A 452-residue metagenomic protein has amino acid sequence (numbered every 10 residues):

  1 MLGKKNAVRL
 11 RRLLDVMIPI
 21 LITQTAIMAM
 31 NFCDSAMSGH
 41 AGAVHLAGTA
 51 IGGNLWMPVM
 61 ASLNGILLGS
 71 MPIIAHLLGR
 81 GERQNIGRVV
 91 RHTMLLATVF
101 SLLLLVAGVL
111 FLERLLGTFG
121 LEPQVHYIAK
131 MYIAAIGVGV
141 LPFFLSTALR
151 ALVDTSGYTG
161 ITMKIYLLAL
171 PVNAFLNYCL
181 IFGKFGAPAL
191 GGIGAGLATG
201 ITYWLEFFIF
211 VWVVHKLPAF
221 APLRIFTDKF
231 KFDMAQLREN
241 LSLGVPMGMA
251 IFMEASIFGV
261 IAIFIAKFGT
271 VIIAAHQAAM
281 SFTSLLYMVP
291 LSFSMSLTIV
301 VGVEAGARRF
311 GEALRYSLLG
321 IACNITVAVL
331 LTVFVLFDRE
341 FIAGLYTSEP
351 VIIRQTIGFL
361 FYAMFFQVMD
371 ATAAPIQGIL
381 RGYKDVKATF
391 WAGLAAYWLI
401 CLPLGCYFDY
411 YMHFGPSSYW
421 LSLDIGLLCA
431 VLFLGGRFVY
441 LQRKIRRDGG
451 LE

Functional and structural regions predicted by a protein language model:
M1-I20, I74-G139, A187-V245, V301-F366 (+1 more regions): Short alpha-helical transmembrane segments in multi-pass integral membrane proteins
D15-D34, A135, S146, A169 (+5 more regions): Transmembrane helical elements of multi-pass membrane transporters/channels
I20, Q24, S35-A36, P72 (+13 more regions): Transmembrane alpha-helix boundary and packing residues in multipass membrane permease domains and related
T25, A29-A47, L116-P123, C179-L190 (+4 more regions): Helix-terminus/linker motif at the lipid-water interface of multi-pass membrane proteins
A43-N54, I133, G196, T270-L285 (+2 more regions): Small-residue hotspots at the loop-to-helix junctions and early N-terminal turns of transmembrane alpha-helices
L46-V106, F143-T162, A262, A275-R339 (+2 more regions): Small-residue-rich hydrophobic transmembrane alpha-helices
L67, I136-D154, T162-N173, A195-V211 (+5 more regions): Short runs within selected transmembrane alpha-helices of multi-pass transporters and secretion channels
G108, A151, N177, I181 (+9 more regions): Structural signal for membrane-spanning alpha-helices in multi-pass inner-membrane proteins, emphasizing helix cores
